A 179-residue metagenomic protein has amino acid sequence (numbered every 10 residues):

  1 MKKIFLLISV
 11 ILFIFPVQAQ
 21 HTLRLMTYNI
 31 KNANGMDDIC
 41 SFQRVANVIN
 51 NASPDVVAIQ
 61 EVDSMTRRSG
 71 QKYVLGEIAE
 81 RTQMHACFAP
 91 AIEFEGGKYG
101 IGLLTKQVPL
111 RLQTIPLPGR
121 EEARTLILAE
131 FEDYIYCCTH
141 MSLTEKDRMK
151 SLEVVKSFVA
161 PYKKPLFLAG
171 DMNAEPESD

Functional and structural regions predicted by a protein language model:
M1-T22: Bacterial Sec-dependent N-terminal signal peptides
V17-R81, E93-G97, E153: N-terminal, active-site-proximal structural segment of metallo-dependent hydrolase catalytic domains
T22-N34, Q113, L128-S142: Active-site-proximal beta-strand elements of phosphoester/diester hydrolases
Y28-I30, V62, M141, P165 (+1 more regions): Active-site metal-binding loops of divalent metal-dependent hydrolases
D37-D38, V62-Y134: Structured beta-strand-rich core segments of catalytic domains in phosphoester-bond hydrolases
N51-S53, K106, D133, A160-P161: Alpha-helix termination/capping residues and helix-transition junctions
V57-Q60, C87-P90, F167-D171: Active-site neighborhood of phospho(di)ester-bond hydrolases with catalytic His/Asp-centered motifs
E145, M149-D179: Metal-dependent phosphoesterases centered on the DNase I-like endonuclease/exonuclease/phosphatase
